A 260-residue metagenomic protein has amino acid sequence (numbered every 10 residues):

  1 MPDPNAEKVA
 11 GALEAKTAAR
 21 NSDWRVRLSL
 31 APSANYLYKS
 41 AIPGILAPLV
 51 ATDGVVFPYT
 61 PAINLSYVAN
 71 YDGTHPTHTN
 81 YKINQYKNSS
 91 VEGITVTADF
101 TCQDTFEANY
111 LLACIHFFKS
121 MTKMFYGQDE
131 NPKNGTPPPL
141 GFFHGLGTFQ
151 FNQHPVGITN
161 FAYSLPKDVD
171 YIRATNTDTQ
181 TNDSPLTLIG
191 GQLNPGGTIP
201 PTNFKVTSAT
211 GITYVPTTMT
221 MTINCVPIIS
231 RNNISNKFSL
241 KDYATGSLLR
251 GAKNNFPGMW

Functional and structural regions predicted by a protein language model:
M1-W260: Compositionally biased, intrinsically disordered low-complexity segments enriched in polar/Pro/Gly and often Gln
